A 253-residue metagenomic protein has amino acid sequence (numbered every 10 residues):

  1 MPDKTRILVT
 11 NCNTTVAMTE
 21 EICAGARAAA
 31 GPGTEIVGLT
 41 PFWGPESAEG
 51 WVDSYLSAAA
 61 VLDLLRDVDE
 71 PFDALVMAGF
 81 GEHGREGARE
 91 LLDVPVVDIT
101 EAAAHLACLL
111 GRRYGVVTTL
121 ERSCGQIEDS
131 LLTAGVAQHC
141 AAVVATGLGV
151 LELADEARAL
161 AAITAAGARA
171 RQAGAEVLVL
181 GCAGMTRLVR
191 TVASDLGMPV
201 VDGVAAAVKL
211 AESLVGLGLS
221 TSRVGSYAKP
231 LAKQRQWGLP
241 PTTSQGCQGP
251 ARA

Functional and structural regions predicted by a protein language model:
T5-A29: N-terminal beta1-alpha1 ligand-phosphate binding loop
V9-T10, F72-G79, G174-A183: Periplasmic-binding protein-like
A17, C108-T146, A157-R158, S213-A253: Short, glycine-/small-residue-rich phosphate/pyrophosphate-handling segment
P32, L91-V94, L110, H139 (+1 more regions): Short, structured coil segments at secondary-structure junctions
G38-L62, L151-E156: N-terminal beta-loop-helix "entrance" segment that forms/cooperates in small-molecule cofactor or anionic ligand
A58-R112, V116: Glycine/small-residue-rich loop that forms an oxyanion/phosphate-binding "nest" at active or ligand-binding sites
V94-E101, A137-V143, M198-A205, T221: Short hydrophobic/aromatic-enriched beta-strand-loop microsegments
G125-A183, L188: Active-site rim beta-loop-alpha module in soluble metabolic enzymes
